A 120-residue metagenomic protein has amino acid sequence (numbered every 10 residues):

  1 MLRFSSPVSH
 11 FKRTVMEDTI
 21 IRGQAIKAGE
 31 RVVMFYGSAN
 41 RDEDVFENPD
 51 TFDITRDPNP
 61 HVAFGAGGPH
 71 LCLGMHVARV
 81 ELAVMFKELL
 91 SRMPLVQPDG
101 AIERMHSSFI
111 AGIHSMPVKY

Functional and structural regions predicted by a protein language model:
M1, I26, F52, G68 (+2 more regions): Hydrophobic, well-ordered secondary-structure elements that form the walls of internal hydrophobic environments
M1-Q24: Conserved cytochrome P450 K-helix E-x-x-R motif and the immediately C-terminal K′/meander segment
H10-R13, G29, D42-F46, V62: Extended hydrophobic-aromatic, low-complexity segments
F35-N59: Conserved cytochrome P450 K-helix/beta-meander segment immediately N-terminal to the heme-binding cysteine loop
G65: Short acidic/histidine-rich active-site segments
V77-M105: Cytochrome P450 heme-binding "Cys pocket" and the immediately downstream C-terminal segment
A111-Y120: Short, basic/aromatic-enriched C-terminal tail that caps enzymatic domains
